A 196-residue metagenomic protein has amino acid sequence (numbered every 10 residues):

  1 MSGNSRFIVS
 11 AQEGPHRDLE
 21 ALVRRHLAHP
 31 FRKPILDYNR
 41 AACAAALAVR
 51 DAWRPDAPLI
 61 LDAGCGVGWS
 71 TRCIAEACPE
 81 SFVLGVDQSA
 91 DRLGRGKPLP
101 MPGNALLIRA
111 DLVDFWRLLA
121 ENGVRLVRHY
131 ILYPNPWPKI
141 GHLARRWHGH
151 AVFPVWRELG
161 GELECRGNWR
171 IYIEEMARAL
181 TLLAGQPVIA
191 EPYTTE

Functional and structural regions predicted by a protein language model:
M1-L59, W69-R72, E76: S-adenosyl-L-methionine
A63, V86: Conserved beta-strand/loop positions that form the S-adenosyl-L-methionine
G64-G68: Class I SAM-dependent methyltransferase "Motif I" SAM/SAH-binding loop
S89: Conserved SAM/SAH-binding beta-strand->alpha-helix loop
G96: Conserved SAM-binding loop
L99-G123: S-adenosyl-L-methionine
A144-V152: Charged helix-capping and loop-helix junction motifs
Y172-A179, L183-E196: Class I S-adenosyl-L-methionine
